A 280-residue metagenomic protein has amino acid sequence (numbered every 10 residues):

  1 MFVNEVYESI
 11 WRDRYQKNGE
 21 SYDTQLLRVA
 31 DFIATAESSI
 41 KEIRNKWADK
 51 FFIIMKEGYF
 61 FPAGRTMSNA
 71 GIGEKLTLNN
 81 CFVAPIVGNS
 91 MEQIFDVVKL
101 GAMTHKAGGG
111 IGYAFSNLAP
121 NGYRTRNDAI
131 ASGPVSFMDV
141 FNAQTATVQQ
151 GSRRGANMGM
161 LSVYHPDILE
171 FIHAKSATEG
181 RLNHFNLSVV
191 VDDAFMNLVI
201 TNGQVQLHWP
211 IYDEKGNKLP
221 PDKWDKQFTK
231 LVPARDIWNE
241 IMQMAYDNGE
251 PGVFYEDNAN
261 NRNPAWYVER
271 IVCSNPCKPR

Functional and structural regions predicted by a protein language model:
M1-R280: Extended catalytic cores of very large enzyme megasubunits
